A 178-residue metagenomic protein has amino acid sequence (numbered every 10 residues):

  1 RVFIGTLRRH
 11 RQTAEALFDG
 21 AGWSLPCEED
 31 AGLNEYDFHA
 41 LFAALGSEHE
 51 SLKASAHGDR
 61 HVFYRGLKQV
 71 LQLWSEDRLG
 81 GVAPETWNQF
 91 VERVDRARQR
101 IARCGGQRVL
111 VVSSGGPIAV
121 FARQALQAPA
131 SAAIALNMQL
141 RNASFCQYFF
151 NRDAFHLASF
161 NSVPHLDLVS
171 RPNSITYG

Functional and structural regions predicted by a protein language model:
R1-K68: Phosphate-coordination/substrate-recognition cap region in phosphate-metabolizing enzymes
R11, S24, E92-A154: Active-site-adjacent alpha-helix immediately C-terminal to a catalytic or transition-state-stabilizing loop
F38-A44, R123, L168-N173: Short aromatic-enriched loop/helix-cap "lid" or pocket-rim segments at secondary-structure transitions that line
F63-G80: Short, basic/glycine-rich phosphate-binding loops at helix/coil junctions that contact nucleotide phosphates
S75-V91: Surface-exposed cleft-lining segments at the edges of enzyme active sites
F155-G178: Acidic, His/Gly-rich catalytic cores of divalent-metal-dependent hydrolytic chemistry
